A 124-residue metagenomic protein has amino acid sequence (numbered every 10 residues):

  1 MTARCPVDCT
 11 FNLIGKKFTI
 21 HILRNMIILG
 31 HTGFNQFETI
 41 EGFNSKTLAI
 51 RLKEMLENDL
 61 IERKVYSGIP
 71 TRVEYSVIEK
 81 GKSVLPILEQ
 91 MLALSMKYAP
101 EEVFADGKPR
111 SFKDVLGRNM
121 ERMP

Functional and structural regions predicted by a protein language model:
M1-T2, E57, E62, E79 (+1 more regions): C-terminal regulatory/oligomerization modules of transcriptional regulators
C5-T47: N-terminal helix-turn-helix DNA-binding core of bacterial DNA-binding proteins
F34-N35, K53, V73: Residues within the helices of the helix-turn-helix
L48, L52-L56: Basic amphipathic alpha-helical segments that dock to polyanions
L56-S76: Beta-hairpin "wing" of winged helix-turn-helix
